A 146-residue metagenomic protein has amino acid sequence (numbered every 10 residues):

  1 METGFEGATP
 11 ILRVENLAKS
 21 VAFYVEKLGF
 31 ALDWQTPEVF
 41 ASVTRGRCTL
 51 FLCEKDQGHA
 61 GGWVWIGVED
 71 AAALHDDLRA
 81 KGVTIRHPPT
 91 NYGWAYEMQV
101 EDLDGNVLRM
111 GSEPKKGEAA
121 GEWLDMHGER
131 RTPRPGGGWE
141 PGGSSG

Functional and structural regions predicted by a protein language model:
M1-V21, G62-V64, S112-G146: N-terminal beta-strand motif that seeds the catalytic metal site of vicinal oxygen chelate
E2-F5, I11-L50, D56: Core segments of cupin and vicinal oxygen chelate
G7-E15, T44, K55-K81, Y96-E101 (+1 more regions): Vicinal oxygen chelate
F40, G93, E113-G117: A short acidic/small-residue loop/turn micro-motif
L50-L52, V100, M110: Generic preference for hydrophobic
